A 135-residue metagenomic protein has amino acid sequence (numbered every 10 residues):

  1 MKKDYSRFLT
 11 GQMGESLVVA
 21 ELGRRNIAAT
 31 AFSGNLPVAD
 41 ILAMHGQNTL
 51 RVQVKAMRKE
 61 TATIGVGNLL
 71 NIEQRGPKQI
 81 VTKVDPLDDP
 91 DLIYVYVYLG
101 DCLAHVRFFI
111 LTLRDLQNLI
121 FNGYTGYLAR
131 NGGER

Functional and structural regions predicted by a protein language model:
M1-P37, L42-R135: Mixed-charge (Asp/Glu-Lys/Arg
